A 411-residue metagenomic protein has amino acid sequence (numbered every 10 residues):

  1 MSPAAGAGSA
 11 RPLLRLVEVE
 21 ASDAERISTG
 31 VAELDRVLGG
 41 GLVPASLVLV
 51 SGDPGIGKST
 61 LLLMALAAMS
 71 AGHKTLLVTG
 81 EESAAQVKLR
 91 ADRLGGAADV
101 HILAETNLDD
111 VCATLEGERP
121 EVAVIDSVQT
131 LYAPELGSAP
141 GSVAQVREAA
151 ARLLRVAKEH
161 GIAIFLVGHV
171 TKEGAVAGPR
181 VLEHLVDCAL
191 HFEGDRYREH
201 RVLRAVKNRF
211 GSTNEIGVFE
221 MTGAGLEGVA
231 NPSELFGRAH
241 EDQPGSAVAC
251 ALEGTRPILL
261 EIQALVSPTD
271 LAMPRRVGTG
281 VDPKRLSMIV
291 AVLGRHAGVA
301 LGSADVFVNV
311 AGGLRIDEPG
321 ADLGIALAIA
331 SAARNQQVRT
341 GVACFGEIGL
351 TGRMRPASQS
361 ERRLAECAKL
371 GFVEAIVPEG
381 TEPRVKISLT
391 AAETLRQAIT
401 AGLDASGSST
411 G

Functional and structural regions predicted by a protein language model:
M1-L38, V43-S51, G55-K74, K88-I102 (+2 more regions): Peripheral, non-AAA+ core regions of ATP-driven protein-machinery
T75-T79: Conserved RecA-like ASCE P-loop NTPase motor core of nucleic-acid helicases/translocases
G80-V87: Conserved Walker A/P-loop ATP-binding site and its immediately adjacent core in helicase/helicase-like ATPase domains
